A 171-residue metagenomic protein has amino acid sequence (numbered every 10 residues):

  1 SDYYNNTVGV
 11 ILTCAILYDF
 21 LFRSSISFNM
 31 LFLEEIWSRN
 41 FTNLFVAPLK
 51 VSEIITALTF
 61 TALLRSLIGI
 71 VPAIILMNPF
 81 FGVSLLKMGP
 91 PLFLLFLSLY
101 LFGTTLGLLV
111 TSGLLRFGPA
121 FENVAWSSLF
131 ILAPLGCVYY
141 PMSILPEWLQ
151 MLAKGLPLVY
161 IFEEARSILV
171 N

Functional and structural regions predicted by a protein language model:
D2, F22, M77-L85, L115-P119 (+2 more regions): Short helix-capping/hinge motifs at transmembrane helix termini and TM-loop junctions
D2-E34, L95-S112, L132, I144 (+1 more regions): Hydrophobic alpha-helical transmembrane segments of membrane proteins
V8-N78: Hydrophobic alpha-helical transmembrane segments of multi-pass membrane transport proteins
F32, L44-F45, Y139, S143-P146 (+1 more regions): Transmembrane helical bundles of ABC transporter permease domains
I36, F45-L49, L114, G118 (+2 more regions): Short helix-loop-helix connector
V51, T56-V124: Alpha-helical transmembrane segments and their short interhelical loops
L114-G155, V159: Transmembrane helix segments
Y160-N171: Transmembrane alpha-helical segments of integral membrane proteins
